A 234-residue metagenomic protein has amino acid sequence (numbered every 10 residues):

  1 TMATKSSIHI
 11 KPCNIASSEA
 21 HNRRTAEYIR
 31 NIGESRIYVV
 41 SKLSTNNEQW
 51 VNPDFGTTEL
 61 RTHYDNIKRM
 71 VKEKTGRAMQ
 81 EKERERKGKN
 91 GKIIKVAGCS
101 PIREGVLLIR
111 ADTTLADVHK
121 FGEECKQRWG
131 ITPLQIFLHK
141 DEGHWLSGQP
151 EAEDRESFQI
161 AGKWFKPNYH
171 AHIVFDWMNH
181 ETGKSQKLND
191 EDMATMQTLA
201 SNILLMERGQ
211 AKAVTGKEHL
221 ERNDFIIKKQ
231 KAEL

Functional and structural regions predicted by a protein language model:
T1-L234: N-terminal nicking endonuclease/strand-transfer module with a His-rich metal-binding environment and a catalytic Tyr
